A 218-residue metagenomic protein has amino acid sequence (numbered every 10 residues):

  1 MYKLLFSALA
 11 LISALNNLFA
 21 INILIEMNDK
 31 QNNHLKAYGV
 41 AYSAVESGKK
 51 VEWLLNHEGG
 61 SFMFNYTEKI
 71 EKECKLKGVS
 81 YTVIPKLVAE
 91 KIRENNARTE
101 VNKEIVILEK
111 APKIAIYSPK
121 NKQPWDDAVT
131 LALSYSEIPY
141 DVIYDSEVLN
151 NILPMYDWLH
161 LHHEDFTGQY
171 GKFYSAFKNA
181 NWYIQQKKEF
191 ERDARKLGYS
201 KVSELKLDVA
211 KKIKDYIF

Functional and structural regions predicted by a protein language model:
M1-L4: Positively charged n-region of N-terminal signal peptides that target proteins for export
S7-N17: Bacterial N-terminal signal peptides
S13, I107, N151-I152: Generic structural signal for beta-strand residues in well-ordered domains
S13, V101-N102, Q185-Q186: Short hydrophobic/aromatic-rich motifs at helix boundaries and adjacent loops
A20-A128, S136-P139: Hydrophobic targeting/anchoring helices
N22-I23, N28, N32, M63 (+2 more regions): Helical hinge/lid and interdomain linker segments adjacent to catalytic or ligand-binding clefts that mediate domain
